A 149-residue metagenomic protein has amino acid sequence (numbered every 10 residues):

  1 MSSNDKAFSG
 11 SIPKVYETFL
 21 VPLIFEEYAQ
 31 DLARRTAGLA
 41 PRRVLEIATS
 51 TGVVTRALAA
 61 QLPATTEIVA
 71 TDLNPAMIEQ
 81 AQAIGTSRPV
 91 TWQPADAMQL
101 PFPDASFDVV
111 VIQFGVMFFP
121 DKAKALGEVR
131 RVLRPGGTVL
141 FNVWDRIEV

Functional and structural regions predicted by a protein language model:
M1-K14: N-terminal, positively charged/glycine-rich alpha-helical extensions of SAM-dependent methyltransferases
P22-R42, A57: Conserved alpha-helix/loop element of class I SAM-dependent methyltransferases that forms part of the SAM/SAH-binding
R43-L100, K124: Class I SAM-dependent methyltransferase SAM/SAH-binding core
M98-V110: A short acidic, Gly/Pro-enriched loop at the edge of an enzyme's catalytic core that lines a small-molecule cofactor
D108-K122, D145: A short SAM/SAH-binding and catalytic strip from SAM-dependent methyltransferases
A123-T138: A short glycine-rich, Lys/Arg-flanked "PGG" loop and its adjoining helix->strand segment in the class I
T138-V149: Conserved class I S-adenosyl-L-methionine
